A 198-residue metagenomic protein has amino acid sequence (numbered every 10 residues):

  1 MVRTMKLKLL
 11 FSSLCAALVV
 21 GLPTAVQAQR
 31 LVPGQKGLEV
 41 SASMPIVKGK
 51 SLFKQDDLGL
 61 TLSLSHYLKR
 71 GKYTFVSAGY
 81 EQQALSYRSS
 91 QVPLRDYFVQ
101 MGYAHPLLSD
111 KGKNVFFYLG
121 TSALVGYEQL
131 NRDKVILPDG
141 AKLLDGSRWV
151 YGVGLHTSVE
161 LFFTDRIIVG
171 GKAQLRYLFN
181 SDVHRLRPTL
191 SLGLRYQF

Functional and structural regions predicted by a protein language model:
M1-Q35: Cleavable N-terminal export/targeting peptides
V26-A78: Short glycine/proline- and aromatic-enriched beta-strand/turn motifs that initiate or cap beta-hairpins
Q27-K36, K69-G71, L108-F117, F163-I167: Short loop/turn motifs that connect adjacent beta-strands in outer-membrane beta-barrel proteins
E39, Q100, L186-F198: Outer-membrane beta-barrel "beta-signal"
S43-I46, A84-S86, P138-L143, Q174-Y177: Extracytoplasmic loops and strand-loop junctions of Gram-negative outer membrane beta-barrel proteins
S51-D57, S89-D96, K142-W149, D182-R187: Replace "Gram-negative outer membrane beta-barrel proteins" with "bacterial and organellar outer membrane beta-barrel
S63-L137, Y196: Gram-negative (and chloroplast) outer-membrane scaffold detector with strong preference for beta-barrel transmembrane
L155-A173: Surface-exposed extracellular loop regions of Gram-negative outer-membrane beta-barrel proteins
